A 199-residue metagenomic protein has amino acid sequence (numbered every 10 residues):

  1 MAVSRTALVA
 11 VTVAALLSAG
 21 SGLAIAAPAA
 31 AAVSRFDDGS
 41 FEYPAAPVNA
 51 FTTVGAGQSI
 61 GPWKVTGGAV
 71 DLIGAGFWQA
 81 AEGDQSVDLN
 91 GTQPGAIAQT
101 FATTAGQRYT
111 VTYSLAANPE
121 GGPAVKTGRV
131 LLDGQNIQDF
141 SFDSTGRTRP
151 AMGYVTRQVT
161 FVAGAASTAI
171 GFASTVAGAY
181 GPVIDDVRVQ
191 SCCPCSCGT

Functional and structural regions predicted by a protein language model:
M1-A31: Secretory targeting and sorting signals
F41, G95-V125, V159, I170 (+1 more regions): Extra-cytoplasmic beta-strand recognition segments
P44-Q85: Extracellular glycan-recognition surfaces and repeat-rich motifs
F51-T52, E120-L131: Beta-strand acidic-aromatic groove motif in beta-rich domains, primarily in extracellular
Q85-A96, G146-A151: Extracellular beta-rich ligand/substrate-recognition surface
Q135-A166: Extracellular carbohydrate recognition and processing domains and analogous Trp-centered ligand-binding platforms
F172-Y180: Short beta-strand-plus-loop segments that form exposed binding edges in beta-rich domains
G181-P194: Exposed low-complexity, polar/acidic, P/S/T/G-rich flexible segments that act as propeptides, protease-susceptible
